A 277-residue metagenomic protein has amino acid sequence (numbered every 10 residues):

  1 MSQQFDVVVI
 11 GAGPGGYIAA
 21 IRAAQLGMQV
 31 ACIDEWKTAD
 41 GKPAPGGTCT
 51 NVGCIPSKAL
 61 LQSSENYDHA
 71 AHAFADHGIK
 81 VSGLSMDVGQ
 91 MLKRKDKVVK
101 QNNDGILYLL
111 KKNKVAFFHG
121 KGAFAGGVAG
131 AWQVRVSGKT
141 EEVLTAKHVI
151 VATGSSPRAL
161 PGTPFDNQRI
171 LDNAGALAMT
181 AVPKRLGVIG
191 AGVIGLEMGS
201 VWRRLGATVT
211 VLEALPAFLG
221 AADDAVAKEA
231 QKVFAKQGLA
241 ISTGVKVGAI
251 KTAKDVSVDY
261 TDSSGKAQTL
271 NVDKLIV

Functional and structural regions predicted by a protein language model:
S2-F5, I21-M28, C32-V182, T210 (+6 more regions): Glycine-rich flavin
S2-G15, V182-G192: Beta1/beta-strand and adjacent pyrophosphate-binding region of the FAD-binding site in flavoprotein oxidoreductases
V7-C32, G195-R203: N-terminal Rossmann-like FAD-binding beta1-loop-alpha1 element of flavoenzymes
V149, D273-V277: AMP-binding/adenylate-forming core of the ANL superfamily
V188, V193-A214: Rossmann-like dinucleotide/phosphate-binding beta-alpha-beta segment
S200, L239, K246: N-terminal Rossmann-like NAD(P)+-binding domain of SDR-like oxidoreductases, especially those catalyzing
L270: Active-site/ligand-binding-proximal alpha/beta "capping" segment
